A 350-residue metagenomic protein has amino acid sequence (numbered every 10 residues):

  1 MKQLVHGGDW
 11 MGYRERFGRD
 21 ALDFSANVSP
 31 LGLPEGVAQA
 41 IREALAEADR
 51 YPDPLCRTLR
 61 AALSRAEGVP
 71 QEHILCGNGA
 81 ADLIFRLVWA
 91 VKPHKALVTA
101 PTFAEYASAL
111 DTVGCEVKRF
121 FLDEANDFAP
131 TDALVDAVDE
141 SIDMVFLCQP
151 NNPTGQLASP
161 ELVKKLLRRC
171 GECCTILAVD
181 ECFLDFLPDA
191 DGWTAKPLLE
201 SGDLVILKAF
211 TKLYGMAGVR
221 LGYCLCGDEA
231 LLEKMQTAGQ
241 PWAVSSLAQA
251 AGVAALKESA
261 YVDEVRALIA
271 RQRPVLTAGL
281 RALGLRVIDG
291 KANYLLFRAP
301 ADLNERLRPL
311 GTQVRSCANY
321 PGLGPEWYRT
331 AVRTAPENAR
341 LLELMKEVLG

Functional and structural regions predicted by a protein language model:
M1-R50, S141: N-terminal "arm"/small-domain region of PLP-dependent enzymes with the aminotransferase-like
G32-P34, L55, D203-I288: PLP-dependent aminotransferase class I/II
P52, S64-R86: Short loop-beta-helix segment that forms the pyridoxal 5′-phosphate
W89-L147: PLP-dependent aminotransferase-like
R119-F121, M144-N151, L177-E181, I288-D289: Short beta-strands and strand-loop turn motifs
F128-E140, P153-L177, E181-L213: Active-site pre-lysine segment of PLP-dependent enzymes
E161, P309-L310, N319-G350: PLP-dependent enzyme catalytic core of the Aspartate aminotransferase-like
A270, L280-G311: Conserved PLP-binding catalytic core of the aspartate aminotransferase-like
